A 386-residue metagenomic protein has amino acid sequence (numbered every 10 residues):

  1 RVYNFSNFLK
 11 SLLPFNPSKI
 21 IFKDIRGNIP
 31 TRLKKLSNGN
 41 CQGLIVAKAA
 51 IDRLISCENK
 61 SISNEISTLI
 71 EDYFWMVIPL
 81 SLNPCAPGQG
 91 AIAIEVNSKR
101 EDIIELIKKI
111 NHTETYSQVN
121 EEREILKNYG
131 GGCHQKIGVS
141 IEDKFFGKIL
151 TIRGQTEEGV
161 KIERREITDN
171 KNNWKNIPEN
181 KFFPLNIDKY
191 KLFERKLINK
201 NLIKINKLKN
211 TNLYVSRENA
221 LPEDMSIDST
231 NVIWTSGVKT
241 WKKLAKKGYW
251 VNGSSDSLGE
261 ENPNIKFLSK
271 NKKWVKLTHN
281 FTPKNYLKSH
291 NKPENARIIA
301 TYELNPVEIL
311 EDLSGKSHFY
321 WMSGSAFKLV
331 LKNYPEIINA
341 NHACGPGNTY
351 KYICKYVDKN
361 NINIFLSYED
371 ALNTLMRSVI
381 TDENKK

Functional and structural regions predicted by a protein language model:
R1: Short loop->beta-strand "edge-of-pocket" segments that line small-molecule binding or catalytic clefts across diverse
N4-E179: Small-molecule-sensing regulatory modules
E158-K386: Signature of uroporphyrinogen-III synthase
